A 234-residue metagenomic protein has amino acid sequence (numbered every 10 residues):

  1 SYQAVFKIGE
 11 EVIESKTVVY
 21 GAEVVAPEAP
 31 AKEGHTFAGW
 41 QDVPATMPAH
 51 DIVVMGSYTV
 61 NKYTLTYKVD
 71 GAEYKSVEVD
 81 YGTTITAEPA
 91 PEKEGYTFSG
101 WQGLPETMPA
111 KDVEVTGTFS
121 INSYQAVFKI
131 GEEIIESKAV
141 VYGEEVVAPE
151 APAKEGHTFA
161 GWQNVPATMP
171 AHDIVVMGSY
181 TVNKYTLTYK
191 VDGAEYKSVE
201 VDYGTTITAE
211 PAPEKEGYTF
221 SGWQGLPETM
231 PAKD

Functional and structural regions predicted by a protein language model:
S1-Y2, F6, P30-A31, P44-Y63 (+8 more regions): Conserved "repeat-terminator" motif of extracellular CCP/Sushi domains
Y2, Y20-V24, A49-D51, K62 (+6 more regions): Short coil/turn motif common to extracellular beta-sandwich-like domains
A4-Y20, T66-G82, V127-Y142, T188-G204 (+1 more regions): Short, solvent-exposed loop/edge segments of extracellular or virion-exposed proteins
G9, E14, V53, T86 (+5 more regions): Residues marking helix boundaries in flexible regions
E23-M47, T83-M108, E145-M169, T206-A232: Surface-exposed interfaces of beta-sheet-rich extracellular modules
